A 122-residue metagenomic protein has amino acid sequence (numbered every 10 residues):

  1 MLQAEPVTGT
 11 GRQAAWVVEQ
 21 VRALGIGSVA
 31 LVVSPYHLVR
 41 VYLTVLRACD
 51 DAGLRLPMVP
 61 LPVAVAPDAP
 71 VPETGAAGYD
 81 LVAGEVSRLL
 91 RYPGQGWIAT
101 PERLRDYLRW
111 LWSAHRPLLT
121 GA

Functional and structural regions predicted by a protein language model:
M1-G11: Short beta->alpha junction loops
T10-V18: Short, well-ordered alpha-helical scaffold segments within catalytic/effector domains
A15, R22-S28, V32-A122: Extended hydrophobic blocks
